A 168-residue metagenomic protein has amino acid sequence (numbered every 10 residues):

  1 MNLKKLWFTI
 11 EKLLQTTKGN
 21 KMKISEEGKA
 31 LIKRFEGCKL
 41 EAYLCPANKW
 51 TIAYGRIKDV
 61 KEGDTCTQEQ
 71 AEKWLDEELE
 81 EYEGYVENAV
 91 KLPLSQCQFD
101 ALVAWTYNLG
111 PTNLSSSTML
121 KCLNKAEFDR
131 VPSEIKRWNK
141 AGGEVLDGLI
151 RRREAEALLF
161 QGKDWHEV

Functional and structural regions predicted by a protein language model:
N2-A47, Y54-K61, C66-G84, L92-P93 (+1 more regions): Long, amphipathic alpha-helical surface segments
I32, Q98-T106, E134-K136: Short alpha-helical scaffolding segments that buttress acidic/His motifs in well-ordered protein cores
N88-F99: Short, structured surface segments that line ligand/substrate-binding pockets
